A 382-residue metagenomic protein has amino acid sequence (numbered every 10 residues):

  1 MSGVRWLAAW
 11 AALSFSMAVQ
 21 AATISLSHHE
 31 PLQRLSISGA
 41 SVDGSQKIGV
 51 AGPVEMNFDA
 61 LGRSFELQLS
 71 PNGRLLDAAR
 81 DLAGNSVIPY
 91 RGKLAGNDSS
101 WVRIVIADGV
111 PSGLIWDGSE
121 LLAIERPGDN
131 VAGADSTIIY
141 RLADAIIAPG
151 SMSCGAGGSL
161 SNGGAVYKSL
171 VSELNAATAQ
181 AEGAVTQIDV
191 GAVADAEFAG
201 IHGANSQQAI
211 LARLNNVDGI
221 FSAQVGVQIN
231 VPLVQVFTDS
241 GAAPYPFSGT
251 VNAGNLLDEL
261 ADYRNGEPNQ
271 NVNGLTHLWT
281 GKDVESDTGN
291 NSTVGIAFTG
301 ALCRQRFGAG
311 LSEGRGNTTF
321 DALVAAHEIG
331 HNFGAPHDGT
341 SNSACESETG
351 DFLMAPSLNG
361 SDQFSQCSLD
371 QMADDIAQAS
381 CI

Functional and structural regions predicted by a protein language model:
M1-A8: Bacterial N-terminal signal peptides that target proteins for export
S16-A18: N-terminal signal peptide c-region/cleavage motif recognized by signal peptidases
A21-N130, G254-D258, C381: N-terminal prosegments of processed precursors
A21-V42, D135-C303, G316-T319: Fold-level signature of zinc-dependent metallopeptidase catalytic domains
G92, V217, H277, G330 (+1 more regions): Divalent metal-coordination and catalytic microenvironments
L94, I106-A107, W116-G118, P127 (+6 more regions): Active-site-proximal beta-strand/loop segments in catalytic clefts of secreted hydrolases
R126-P127, D287-S292, S341: Short, solvent-exposed loop/turn and secondary-structure capping segments
P232-N255, A301-D374, Q378: The catalytic-center signature of Zn2+-dependent metalloproteases
